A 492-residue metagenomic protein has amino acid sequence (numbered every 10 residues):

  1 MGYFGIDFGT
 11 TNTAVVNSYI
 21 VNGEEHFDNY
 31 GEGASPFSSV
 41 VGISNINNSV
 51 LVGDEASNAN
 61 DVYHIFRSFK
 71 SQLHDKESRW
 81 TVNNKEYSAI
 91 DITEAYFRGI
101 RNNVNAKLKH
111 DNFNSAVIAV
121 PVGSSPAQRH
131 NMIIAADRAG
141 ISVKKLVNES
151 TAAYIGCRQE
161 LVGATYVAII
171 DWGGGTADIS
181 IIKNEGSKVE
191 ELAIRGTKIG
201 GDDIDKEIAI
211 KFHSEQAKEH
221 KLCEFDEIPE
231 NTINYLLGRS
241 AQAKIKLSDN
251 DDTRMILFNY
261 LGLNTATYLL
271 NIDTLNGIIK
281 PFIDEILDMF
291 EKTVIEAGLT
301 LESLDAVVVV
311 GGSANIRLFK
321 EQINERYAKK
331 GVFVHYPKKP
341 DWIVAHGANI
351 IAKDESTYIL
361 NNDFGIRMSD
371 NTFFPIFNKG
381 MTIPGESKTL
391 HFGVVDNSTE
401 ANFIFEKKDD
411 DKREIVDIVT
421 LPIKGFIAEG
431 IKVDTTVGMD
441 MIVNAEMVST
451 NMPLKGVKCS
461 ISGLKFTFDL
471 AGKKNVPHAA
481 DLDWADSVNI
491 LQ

Functional and structural regions predicted by a protein language model:
M1, S142-I170, E296, W342-E355: Conserved phosphate-binding catalytic cores of ATP/NTP-utilizing and phosphoryl-transfer enzymes
M1-R79, K145-V147, R195, G200 (+7 more regions): Early-domain small/polar-rich strand-loop-helix modules and first-structured segments of the mature chain
V21-A139, K206-T253, E406-E414, A480-Q492: Phosphate-binding loop and its immediate beta->loop->alpha context in nucleotide/phosphate-handling enzymes
S35-I43, E55, I181-I272, D341-E414: Phosphate-binding glycine-rich/basic clefts of nucleotide- and phosphate-handling proteins, predominantly
F37, S142, N264-Y268, I272 (+2 more regions): Acidic low-complexity intrinsically disordered segments
W80-N102, P229, L261-E296, V395 (+3 more regions): Adenine-nucleotide phosphate-binding core of ATP-dependent small-molecule kinases
A95-L108, S150-L161, G277-V307, A314-Q322 (+2 more regions): Phosphate/ATP-binding catalytic cores across multiple sugar-kinase/actin-like superfamilies, primarily ASKHA
V117-Q128, L301-I323, Y336-D341: Glycine-rich phosphate-binding loops at beta-strand->alpha-helix junctions
